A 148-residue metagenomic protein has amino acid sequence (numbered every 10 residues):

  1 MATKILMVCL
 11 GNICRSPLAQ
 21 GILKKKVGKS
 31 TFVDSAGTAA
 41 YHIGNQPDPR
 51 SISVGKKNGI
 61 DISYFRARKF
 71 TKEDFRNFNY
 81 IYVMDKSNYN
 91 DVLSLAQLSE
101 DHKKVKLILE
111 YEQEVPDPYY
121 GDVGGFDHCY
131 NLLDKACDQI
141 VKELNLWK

Functional and structural regions predicted by a protein language model:
M1-R76, K142-K148: Conserved active-site segments centered on acidic
M7, Y82-V83: Hydrophobic beta-strand core positions in alpha/beta domains
S16, D85-K86: Helix N-cap/beta->alpha junction signal
Y80, K86-K148: Phosphate-binding/catalytic loops
